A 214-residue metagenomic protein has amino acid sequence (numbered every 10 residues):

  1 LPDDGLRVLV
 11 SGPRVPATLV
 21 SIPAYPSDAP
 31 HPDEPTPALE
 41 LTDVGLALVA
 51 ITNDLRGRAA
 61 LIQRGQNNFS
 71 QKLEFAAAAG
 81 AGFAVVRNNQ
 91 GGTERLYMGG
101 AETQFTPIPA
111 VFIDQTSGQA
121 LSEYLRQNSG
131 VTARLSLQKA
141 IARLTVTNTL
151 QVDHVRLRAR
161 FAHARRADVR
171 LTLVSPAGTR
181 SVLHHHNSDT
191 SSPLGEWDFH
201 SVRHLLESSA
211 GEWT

Functional and structural regions predicted by a protein language model:
L1-P2, Q138-T214: Loop and turn regions of beta-sandwich accessory domains that flank beta-strands and are enriched in small/polar
L1-V146: Structured lumen-facing ectodomains of secretory-pathway proteins
